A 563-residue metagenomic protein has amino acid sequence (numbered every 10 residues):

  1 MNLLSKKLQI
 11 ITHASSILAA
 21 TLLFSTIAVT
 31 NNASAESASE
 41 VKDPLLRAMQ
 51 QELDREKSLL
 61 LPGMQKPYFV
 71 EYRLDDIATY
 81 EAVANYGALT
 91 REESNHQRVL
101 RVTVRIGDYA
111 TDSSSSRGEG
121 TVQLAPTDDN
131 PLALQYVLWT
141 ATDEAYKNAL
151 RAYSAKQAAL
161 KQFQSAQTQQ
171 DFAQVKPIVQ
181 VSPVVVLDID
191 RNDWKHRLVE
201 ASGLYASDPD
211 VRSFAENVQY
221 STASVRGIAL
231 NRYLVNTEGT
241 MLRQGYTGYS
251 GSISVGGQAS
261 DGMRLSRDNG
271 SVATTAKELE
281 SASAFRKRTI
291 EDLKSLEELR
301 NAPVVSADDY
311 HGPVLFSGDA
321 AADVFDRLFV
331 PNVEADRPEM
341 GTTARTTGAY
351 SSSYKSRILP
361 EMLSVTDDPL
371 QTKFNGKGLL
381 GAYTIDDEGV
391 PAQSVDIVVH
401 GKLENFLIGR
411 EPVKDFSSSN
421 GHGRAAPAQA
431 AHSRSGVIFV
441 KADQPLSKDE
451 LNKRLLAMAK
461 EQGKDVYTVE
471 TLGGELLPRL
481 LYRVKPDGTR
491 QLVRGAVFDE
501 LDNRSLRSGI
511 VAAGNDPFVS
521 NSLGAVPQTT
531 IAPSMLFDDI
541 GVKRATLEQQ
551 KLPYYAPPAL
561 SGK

Functional and structural regions predicted by a protein language model:
M1, T30-N31: Intrinsic-disorder/low-complexity regions
M1-I11: N-terminal secretory signal peptides that target proteins for export/translocation
L3-L4, S283, G421: Short alpha-helical segments used as structural interaction elements across diverse proteins
L4, S15, A33-S34: Intrinsic disorder/low-complexity detector
A14-A28: Bacterial N-terminal signal peptides
N31-I385, V399-H400, D499, N503 (+2 more regions): Active-site bordering "gate/hinge" segments that shape substrate access to catalytic or cofactor-binding pockets
A307, A349-K563: Dual-mode signal for accessory low-complexity, basic/Gly-rich regions
